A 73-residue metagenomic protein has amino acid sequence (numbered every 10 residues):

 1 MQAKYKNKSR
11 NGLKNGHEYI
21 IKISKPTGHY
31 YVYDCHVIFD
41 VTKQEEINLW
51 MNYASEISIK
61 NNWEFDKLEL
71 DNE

Functional and structural regions predicted by a protein language model:
M1-Q2, K67-E73: Short intrinsically disordered terminal tails
M1-R10: A short beta-strand micro-motif
K14-N15, E73: Short, solvent-exposed polar/charged micro-motifs at secondary-structure junctions
N15-E64: Acidic, low-complexity, intrinsically disordered interaction modules
